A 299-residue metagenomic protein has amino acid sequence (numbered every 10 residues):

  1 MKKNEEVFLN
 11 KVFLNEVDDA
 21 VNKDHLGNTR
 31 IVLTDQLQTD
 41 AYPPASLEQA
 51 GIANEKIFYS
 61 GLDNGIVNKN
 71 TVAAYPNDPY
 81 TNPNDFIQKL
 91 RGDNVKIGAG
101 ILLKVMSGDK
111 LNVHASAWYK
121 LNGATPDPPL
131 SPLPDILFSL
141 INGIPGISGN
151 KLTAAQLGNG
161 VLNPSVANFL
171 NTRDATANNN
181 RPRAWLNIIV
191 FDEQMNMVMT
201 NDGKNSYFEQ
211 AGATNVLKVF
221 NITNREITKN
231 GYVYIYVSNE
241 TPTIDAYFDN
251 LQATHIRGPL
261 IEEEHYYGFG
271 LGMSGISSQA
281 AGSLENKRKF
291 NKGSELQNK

Functional and structural regions predicted by a protein language model:
M1-K299: Intrinsically disordered, compositionally biased low-complexity regions
